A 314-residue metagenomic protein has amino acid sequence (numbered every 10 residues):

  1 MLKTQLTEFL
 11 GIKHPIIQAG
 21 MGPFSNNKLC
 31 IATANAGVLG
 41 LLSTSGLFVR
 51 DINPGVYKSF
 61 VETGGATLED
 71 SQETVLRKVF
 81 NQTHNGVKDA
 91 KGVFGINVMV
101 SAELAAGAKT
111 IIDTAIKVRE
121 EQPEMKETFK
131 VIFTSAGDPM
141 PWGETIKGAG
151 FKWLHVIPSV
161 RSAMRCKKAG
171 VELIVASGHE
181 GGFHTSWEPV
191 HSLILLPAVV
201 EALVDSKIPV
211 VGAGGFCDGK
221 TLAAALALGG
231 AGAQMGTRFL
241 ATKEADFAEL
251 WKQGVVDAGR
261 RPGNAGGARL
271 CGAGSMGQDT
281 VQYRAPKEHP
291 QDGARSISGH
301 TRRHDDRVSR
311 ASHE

Functional and structural regions predicted by a protein language model:
M1-S206: Active-site entrance/lid segments in N-terminal catalytic domains of soluble metabolic enzymes
Q5-G11, P15-I16, G20-P23, G46-L47 (+6 more regions): Residue-level preference for alpha-helix termini and adjacent loops
V156, G214-G215: Conserved acidic functional residues
T185-V211, C217-E314: Conserved active-site-proximal phosphate/metal-binding subdomains
